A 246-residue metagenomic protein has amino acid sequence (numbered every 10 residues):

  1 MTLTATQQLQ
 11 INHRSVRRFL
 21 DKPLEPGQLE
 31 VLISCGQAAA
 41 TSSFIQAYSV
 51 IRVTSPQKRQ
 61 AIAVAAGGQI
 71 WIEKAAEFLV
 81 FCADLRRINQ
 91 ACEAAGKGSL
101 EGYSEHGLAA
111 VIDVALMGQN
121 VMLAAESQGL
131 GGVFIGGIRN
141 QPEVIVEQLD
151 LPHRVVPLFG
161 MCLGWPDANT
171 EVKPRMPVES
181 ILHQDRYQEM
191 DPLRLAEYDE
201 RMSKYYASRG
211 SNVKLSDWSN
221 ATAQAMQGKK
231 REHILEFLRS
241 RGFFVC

Functional and structural regions predicted by a protein language model:
M1-C246: Acidic, surface-exposed loops and disordered segments
